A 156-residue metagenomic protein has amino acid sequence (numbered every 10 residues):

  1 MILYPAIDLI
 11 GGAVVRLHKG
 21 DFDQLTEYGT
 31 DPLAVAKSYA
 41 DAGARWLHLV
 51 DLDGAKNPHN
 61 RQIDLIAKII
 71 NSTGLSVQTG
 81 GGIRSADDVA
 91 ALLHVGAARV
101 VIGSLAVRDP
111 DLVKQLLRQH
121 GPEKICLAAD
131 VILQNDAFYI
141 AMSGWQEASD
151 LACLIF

Functional and structural regions predicted by a protein language model:
M1-K19, I132: N-terminal amphipathic alpha-helix/helix-capping segment at the start of soluble metabolic enzymes
L3-L9, L47-L49, V77-G81, V100-I102 (+1 more regions): Hydrophobic faces of well-ordered beta-strands that scaffold small-molecule active sites in alpha/beta enzyme cores
P5, N57-Q78, K114-D130: Alpha-helix-loop-beta-strand connector modules within alpha/beta enzyme cores
L9-G11, D51-G54, I83-S85, A106 (+2 more regions): Active-site-proximal loop/turn and secondary-structure-junction residues that shape catalytic pockets, frequently
K19-D23, L93, A97-F156: Conserved anion-binding
Y28-A40, S85-A90, A148-F156: Short, acidic/polar
W46-D64, S104: Glycine-rich, proline-tolerant flexible connector loops at the mouths of alpha/beta enzymes
I70-V100: Catalytic cores of alpha/beta
